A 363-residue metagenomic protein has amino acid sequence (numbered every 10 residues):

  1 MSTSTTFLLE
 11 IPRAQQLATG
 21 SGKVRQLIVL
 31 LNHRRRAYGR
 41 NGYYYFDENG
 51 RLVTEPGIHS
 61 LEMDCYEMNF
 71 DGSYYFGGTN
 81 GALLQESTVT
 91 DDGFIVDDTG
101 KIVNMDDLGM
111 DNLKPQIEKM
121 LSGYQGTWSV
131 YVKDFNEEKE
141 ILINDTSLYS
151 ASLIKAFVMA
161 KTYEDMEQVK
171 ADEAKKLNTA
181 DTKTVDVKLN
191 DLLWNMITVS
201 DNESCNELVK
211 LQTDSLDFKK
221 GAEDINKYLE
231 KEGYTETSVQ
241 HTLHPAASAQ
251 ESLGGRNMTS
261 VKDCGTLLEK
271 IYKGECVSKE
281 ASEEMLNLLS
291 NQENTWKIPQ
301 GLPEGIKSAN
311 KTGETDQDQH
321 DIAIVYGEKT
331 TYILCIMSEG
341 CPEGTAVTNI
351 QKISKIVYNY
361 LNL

Functional and structural regions predicted by a protein language model:
M1-D111: Extracellular adhesion/carbohydrate-binding repeat motifs centered on closely spaced tryptophans
G109-E118, Y124, E140, S147 (+6 more regions): Structured C-terminal helix/loop/strand segments within mature extracytoplasmic catalytic/sensor domains
K119-D134: Short N-terminal helix-loop-first-beta-strand/juxtamembrane motif that initiates sensory/input modules
Q125-T127, I143-D145, Y149, L153-I154 (+6 more regions): Extracytoplasmic
K133-F135, I197-D201, L208-Q212, H241-H244 (+3 more regions): Active-site-proximal beta-strand/loop segments in catalytic clefts of secreted hydrolases
E138, L148-L177, M196, L334: Active-site SXXK
A171-A222: Conserved catalytic neighborhood of penicillin-recognizing serine enzymes
L193, C205-Y272: Mid-domain, small-residue-enriched loop/turn segments at the edges of structured enzyme/sensor domains
